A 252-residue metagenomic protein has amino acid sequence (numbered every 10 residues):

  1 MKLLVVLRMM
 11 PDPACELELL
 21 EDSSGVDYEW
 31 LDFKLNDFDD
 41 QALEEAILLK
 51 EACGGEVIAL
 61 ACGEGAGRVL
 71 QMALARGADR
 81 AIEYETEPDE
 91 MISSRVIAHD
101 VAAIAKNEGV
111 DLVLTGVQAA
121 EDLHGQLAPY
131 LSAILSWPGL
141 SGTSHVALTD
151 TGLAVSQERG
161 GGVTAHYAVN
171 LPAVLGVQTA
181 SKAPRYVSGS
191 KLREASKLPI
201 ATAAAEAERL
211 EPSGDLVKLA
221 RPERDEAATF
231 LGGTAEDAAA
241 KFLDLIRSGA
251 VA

Functional and structural regions predicted by a protein language model:
M1-A252: N-terminal glycine-rich FAD/FM-binding segment characteristic of electron-transfer flavoproteins
